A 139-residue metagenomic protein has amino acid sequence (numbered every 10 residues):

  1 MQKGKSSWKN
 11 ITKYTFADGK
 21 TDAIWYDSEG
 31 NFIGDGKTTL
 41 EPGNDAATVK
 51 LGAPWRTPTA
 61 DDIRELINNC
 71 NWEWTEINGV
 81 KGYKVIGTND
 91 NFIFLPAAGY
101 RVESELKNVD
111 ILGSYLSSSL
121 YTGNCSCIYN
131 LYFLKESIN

Functional and structural regions predicted by a protein language model:
M1-N139: Conserved positions within compact, well-structured domain cores
